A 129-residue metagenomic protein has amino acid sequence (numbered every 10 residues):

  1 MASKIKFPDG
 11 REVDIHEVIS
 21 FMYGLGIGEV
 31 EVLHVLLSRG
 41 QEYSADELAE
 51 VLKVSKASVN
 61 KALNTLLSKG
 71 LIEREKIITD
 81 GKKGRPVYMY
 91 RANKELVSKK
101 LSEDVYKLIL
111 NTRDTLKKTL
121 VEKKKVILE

Functional and structural regions predicted by a protein language model:
K4-E31: Short alpha-helical segments that sit at the start of domains
I19-E29, S44, I77-L101: Short, cationic-aromatic polyanion-contact patches
H34-G40: Short, locally clustered residues in the helix-turn-helix/winged-helix DNA-binding domain
L36, L48, V59-K69: Basic amphipathic alpha-helical segments that dock to polyanions
Q41-E50: Short acidic, hydrophobic short linear motifs in intrinsically disordered regions
G70, K76: Glycine-centered, phosphate/nucleic-acid-interacting loop/turn motifs that mediate DNA/RNA or nucleotide
K94-E129: Amphipathic alpha-helical dimerization/coiled-coil segments that flank or bridge DNA-binding/regulatory modules
